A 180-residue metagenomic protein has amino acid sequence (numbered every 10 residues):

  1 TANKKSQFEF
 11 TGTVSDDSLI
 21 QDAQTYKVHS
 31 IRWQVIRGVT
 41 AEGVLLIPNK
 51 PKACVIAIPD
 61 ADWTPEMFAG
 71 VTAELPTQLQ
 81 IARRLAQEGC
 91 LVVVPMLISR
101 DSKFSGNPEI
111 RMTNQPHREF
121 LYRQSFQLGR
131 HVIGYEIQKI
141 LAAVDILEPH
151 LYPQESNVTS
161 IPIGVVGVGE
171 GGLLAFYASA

Functional and structural regions predicted by a protein language model:
T1-I47, A142: Non-catalytic accessory segments flanking enzyme active sites
L19, S30-R32, V44, Q80-A82 (+2 more regions): Generic recognition of flexible, low-complexity loop/linker segments
T25, G38, A73-T77, K139 (+1 more regions): Short, glycine/acidic-rich beta->alpha junctions
V28-S30, T40, A53, G89 (+1 more regions): Extracellular structured ligand-interaction cores
W33-R37, I47-N49, D60-D62, S99 (+1 more regions): Short, flexible loop/turn elements at secondary-structure junctions
L46, I58-P59, P95, V166-G169 (+1 more regions): Generic beta-strand/beta-sheet core signal
K52-L151: Cap/lid segment of the alpha/beta-hydrolase catalytic domain
A142-A180: Primarily recognizes the serine-hydrolase "nucleophile elbow" in alpha/beta-hydrolase and SGNH/GDSL folds
